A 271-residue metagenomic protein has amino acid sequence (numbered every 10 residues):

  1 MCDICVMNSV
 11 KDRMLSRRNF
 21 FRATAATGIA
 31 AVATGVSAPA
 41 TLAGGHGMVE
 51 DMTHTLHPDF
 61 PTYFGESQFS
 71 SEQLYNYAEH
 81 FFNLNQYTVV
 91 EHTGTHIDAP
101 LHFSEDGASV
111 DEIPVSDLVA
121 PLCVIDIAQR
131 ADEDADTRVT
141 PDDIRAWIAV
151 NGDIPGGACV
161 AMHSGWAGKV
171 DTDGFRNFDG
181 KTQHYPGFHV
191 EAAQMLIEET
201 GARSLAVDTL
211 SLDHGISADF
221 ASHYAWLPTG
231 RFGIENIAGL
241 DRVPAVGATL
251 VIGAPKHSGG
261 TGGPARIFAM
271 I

Functional and structural regions predicted by a protein language model:
C2-V36, A40-I271: Active-/binding-site microenvironments in catalytic and ligand-binding cores
